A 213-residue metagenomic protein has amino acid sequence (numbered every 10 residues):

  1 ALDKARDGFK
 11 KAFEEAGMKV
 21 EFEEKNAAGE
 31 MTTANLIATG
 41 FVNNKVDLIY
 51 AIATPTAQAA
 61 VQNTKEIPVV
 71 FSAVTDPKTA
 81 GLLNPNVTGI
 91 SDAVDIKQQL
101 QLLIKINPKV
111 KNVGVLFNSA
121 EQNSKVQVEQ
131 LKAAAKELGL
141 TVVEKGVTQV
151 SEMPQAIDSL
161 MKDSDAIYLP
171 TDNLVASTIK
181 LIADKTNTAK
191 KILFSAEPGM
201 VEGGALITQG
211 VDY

Functional and structural regions predicted by a protein language model:
A1-Y213: Short hydrophobic alpha-helices and adjacent helix-cap/hinge residues
